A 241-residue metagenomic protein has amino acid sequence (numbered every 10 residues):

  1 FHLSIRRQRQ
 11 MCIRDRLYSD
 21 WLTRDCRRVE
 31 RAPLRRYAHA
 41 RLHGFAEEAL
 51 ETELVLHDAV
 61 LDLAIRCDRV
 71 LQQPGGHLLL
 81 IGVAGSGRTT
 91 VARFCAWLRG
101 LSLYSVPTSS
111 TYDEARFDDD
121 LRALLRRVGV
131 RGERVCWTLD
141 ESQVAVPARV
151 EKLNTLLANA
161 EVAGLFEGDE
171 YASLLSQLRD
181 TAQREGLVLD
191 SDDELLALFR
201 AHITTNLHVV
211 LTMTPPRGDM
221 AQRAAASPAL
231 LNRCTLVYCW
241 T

Functional and structural regions predicted by a protein language model:
F1-R9, I13: Single conserved hydrophobic/aromatic residue that forms the stacking wall/gate of nucleotide- or nucleobase-binding
R24-L121, V130, C136-E141: Terminal-proximal interaction/regulatory segments of ATP-powered molecular machines
H43-E47, G100, R126, N154-V162 (+5 more regions): Non-catalytic alpha-helical coupling and interface elements of nucleotide-dependent molecular machines and regulators
A59, R116-D120, T155-N206, L211-P216: Substrate-gripping "pore-loop 1 plus following alpha2 helix"
V70-Q73, A96-L98, R126-G132, A145-P147 (+4 more regions): Conserved catalytic network of the ASCE P-loop NTPase/AAA+ motor domain
G85-S86, S110-Y112, S142-V146, A163 (+2 more regions): Conserved nucleotide-binding/hydrolysis micro-motifs of P-loop NTPases
F94, R116, D120, L124 (+4 more regions): Alpha-helical scaffold elements adjacent to nucleotide-binding pockets in ATP/GTP-utilizing enzyme cores
L101, T155-N159, T205-N206, G218-T241: A short helix-turn-beta junction within AAA+ P-loop NTPase domains corresponding to the substrate/partner-engaging
